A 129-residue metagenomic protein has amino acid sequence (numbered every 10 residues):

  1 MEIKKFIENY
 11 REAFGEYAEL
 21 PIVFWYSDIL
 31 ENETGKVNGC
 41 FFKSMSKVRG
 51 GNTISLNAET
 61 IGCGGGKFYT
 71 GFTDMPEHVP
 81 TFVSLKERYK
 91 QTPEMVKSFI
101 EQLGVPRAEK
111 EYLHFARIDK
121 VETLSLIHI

Functional and structural regions predicted by a protein language model:
E2-L124: Extended, highly charged clamp/arch subdomains and adjacent linkers that form or line substrate-binding channels
I127-I129: Conserved small/polar residues in nucleotide/adenosyl-binding loops
